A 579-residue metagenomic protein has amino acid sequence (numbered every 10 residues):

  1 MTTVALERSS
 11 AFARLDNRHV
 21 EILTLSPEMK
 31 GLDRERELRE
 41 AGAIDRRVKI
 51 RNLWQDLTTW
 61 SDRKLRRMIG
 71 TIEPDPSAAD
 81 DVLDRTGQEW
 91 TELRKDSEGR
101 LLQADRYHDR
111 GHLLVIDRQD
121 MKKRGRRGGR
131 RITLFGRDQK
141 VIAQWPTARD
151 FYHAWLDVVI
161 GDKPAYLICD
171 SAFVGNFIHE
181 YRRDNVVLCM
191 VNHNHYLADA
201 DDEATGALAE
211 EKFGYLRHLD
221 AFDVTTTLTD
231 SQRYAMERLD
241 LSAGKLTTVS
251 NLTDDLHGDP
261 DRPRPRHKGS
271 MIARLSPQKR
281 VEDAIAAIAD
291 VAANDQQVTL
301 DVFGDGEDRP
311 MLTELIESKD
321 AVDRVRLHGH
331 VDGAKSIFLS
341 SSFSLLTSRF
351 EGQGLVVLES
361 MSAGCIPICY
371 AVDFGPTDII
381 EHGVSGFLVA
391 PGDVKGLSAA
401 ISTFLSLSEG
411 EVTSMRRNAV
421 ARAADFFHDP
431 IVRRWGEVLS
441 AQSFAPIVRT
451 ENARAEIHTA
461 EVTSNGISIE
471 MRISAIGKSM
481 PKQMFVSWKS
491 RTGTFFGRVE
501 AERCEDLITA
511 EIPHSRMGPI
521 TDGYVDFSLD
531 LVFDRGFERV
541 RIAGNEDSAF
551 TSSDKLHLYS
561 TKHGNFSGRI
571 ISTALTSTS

Functional and structural regions predicted by a protein language model:
V187-V191, Y196-L197, A204-H257: Donor nucleotide-sugar binding/catalytic pocket of nucleotide-sugar-dependent glycosyltransferases
P260-K279, I285-I288: Conserved donor-binding/catalytic core segment of Leloir-type glycosyltransferases
A321, I337, G410-D425, E437: A short, well-ordered alpha-helix in the C-terminal region of glycosyltransferases
H330, R349: Aromatic "clamp/platform" in nucleotide-sugar-dependent glycosyltransferases that forms part of the donor/acceptor
I366-Y370: Short hydrophobic beta-strand element within catalytic cores of glycosyltransferases and related nucleotide-activated
H382-G383, F387-V394, S402-E409: Conserved acidic donor-binding segment of nucleotide-sugar-dependent glycosyltransferases
T403, H428-N452: C-terminal alpha-helical cap of glycosyltransferases
A445-S579: Basic, ligand-binding patches in group-transfer machinery, especially extracytoplasmic/periplasmic segments
